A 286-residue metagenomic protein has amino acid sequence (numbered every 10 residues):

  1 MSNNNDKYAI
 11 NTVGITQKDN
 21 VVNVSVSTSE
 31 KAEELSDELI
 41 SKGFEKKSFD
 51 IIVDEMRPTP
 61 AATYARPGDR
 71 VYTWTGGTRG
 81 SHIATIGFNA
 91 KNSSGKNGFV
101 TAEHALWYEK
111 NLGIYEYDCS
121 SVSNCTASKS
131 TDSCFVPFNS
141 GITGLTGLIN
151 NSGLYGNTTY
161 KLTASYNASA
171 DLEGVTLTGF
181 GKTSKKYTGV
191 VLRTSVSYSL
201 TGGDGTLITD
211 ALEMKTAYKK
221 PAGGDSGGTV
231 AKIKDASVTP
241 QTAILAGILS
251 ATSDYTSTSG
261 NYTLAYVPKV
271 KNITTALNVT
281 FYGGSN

Functional and structural regions predicted by a protein language model:
M1-S2: Surface-exposed, low-hydrophobicity interaction/linker segments
N5-S41: Short glycine/threonine-rich beta-strand-turn micro-motifs
K18, S29, M56, K91-S93 (+1 more regions): Generic structural motif
N20, S29-K31, M56-P58, H104-W107: Short acidic/polar capping segments at secondary-structure boundaries
E45-M56: Conserved short beta-strand edge segments in small beta-sheet-based binding/regulatory domains
A62-N286: Terminal interaction modules at protein C-ends
